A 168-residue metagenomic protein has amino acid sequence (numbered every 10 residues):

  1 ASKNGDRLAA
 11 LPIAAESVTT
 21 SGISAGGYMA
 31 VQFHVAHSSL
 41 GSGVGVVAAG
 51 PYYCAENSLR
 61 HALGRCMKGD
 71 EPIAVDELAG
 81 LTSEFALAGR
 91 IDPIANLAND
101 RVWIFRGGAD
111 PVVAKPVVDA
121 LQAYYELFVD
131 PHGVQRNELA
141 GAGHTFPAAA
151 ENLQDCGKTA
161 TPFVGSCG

Functional and structural regions predicted by a protein language model:
A1-I13: N-terminal low-complexity, Pro/Thr/Ser-rich intrinsically disordered segments that act as propeptides or flexible
D6-L8, N57-C66, A149-P162: Cap/lid segment of the alpha/beta-hydrolase catalytic domain
P12-H61, A88: Primarily recognizes the serine-hydrolase "nucleophile elbow" in alpha/beta-hydrolase and SGNH/GDSL folds
A14-T19, S39-G43, A98-W103, D130-Q135: Loop/turn elements at helix/coil->beta-strand transitions in domains of secreted/extracellular proteins
V31-F33, V46, A55-A62, A114-V118 (+2 more regions): Short, solvent-exposed loop/turn and secondary-structure capping segments
S39, P93-N96, T145, P162: Residue-level preference for alpha-helix termini and adjacent loops
C54-V129: The feature captures the conserved acid-bearing segment of alpha/beta-hydrolase catalytic domains
W103-F105, A109-P111, P116-G168: C-terminal catalytic histidine-bearing segment of alpha/beta-hydrolase fold enzymes
